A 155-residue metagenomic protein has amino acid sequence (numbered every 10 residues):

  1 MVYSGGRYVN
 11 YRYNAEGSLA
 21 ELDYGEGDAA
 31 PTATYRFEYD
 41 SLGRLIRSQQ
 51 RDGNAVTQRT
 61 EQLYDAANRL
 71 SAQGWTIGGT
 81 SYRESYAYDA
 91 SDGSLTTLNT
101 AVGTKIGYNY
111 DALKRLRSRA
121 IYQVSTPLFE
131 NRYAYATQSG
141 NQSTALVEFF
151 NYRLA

Functional and structural regions predicted by a protein language model:
M1-T100, T104-A155: Beta-strand elements of repeat-based all-beta scaffolds
